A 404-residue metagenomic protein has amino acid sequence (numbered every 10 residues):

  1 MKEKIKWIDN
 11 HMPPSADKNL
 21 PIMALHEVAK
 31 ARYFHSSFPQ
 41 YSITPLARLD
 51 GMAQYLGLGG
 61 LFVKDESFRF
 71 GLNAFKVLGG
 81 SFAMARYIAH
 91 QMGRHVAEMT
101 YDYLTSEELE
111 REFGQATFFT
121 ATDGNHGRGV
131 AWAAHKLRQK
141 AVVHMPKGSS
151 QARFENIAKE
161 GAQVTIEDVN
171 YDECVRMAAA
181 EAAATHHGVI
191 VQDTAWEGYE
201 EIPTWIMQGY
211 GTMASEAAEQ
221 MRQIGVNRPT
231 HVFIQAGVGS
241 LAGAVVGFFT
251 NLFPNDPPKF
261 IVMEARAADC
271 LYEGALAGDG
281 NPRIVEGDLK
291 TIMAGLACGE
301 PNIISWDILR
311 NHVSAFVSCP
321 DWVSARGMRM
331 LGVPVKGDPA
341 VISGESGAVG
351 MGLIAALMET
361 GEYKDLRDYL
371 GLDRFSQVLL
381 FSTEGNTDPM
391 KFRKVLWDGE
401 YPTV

Functional and structural regions predicted by a protein language model:
M1-V404: PLP-dependent amino-acid enzyme catalytic core
